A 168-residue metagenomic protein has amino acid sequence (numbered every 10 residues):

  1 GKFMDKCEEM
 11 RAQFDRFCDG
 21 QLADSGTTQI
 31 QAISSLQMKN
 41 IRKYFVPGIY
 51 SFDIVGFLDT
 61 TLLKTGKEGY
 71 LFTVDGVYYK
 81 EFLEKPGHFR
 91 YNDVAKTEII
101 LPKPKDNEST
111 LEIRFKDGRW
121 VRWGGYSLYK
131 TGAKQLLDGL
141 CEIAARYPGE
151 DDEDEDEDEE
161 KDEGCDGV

Functional and structural regions predicted by a protein language model:
F3-E84: N-terminal recruitment modules of adaptor/scaffold proteins
D5-L22, T28, F82-V168: Acidic, Ser/Thr- and proline-rich intrinsically disordered linker/docking segments of eukaryotic scaffolds
